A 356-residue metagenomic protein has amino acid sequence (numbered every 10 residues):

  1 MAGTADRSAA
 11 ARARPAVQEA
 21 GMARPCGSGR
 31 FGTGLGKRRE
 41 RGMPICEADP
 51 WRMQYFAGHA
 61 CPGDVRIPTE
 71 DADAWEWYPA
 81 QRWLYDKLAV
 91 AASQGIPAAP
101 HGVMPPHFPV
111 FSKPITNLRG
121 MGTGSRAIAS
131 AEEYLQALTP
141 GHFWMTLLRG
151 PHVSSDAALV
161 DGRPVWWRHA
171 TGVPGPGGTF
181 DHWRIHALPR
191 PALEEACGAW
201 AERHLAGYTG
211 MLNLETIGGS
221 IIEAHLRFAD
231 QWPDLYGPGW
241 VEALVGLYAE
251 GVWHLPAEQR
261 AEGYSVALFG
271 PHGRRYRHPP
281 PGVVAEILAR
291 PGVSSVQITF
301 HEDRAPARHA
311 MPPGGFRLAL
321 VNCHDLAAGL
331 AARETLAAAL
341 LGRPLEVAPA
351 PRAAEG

Functional and structural regions predicted by a protein language model:
A2-A13: Residue-level detector of structural "landmarks"
D6, M22, G27, F31-K37 (+2 more regions): Peripheral (often C-terminal) accessory segments that flank ATP-dependent C-N-forming ligase machineries
A13-R14, G32: Short, low-complexity, intrinsically disordered N-terminal modules that encode targeting/processing signals
R24-R30, R38-L84, A98-P105, A337-L340: A short, GP-enriched loop/loop-strand-helix hinge that lies immediately N-terminal to, or at the N-terminal rim
T69-W200, A339, R343: Active-site nucleotide/adenylate-binding loops and adjacent lid/helix of ATP-dependent enzymes
R149-H152, L159-A206, G218-A267: ATP-dependent carboxylate/phosphate-activation module, predominantly the ATP-grasp catalytic core and closely related
L212-L214: Catalytic phosphate/metal-binding cores of nucleic-acid and nucleotide-processing enzymes, i.e., regions that mediate
